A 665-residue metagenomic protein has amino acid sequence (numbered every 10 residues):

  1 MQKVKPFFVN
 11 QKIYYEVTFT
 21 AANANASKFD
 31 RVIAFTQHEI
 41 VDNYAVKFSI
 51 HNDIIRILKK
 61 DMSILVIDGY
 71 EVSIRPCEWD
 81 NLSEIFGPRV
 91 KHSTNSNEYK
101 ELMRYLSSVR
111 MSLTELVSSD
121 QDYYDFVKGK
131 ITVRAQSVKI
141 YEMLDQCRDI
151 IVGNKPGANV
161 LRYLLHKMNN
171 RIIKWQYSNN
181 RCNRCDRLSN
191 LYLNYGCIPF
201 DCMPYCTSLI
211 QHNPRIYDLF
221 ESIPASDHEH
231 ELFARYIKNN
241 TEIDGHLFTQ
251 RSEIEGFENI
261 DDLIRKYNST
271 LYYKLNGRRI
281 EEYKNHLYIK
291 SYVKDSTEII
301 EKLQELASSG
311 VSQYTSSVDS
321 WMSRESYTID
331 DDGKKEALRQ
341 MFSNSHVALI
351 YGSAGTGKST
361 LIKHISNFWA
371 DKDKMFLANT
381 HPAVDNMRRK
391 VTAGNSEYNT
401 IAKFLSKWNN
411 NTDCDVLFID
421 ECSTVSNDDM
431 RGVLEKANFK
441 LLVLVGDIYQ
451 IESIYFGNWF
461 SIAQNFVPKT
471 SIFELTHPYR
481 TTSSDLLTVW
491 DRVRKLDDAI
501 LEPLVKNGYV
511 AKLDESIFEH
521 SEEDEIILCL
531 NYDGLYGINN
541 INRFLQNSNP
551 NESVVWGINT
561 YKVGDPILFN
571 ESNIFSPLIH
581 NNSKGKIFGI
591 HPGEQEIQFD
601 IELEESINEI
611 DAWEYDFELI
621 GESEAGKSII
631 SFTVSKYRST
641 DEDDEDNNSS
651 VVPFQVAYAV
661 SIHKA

Functional and structural regions predicted by a protein language model:
M1-Q313: N-terminal accessory nucleic-acid engagement/regulatory domains that precede and modulate ATP-driven motor cores
I289-V293, D331, L377, G534-L535 (+2 more regions): Conserved phosphate/pyrophosphate-binding and hydrolysis machinery centered on Walker-type P-loop NTPases, extending
Q313-S326: Conserved adenine-nucleotide phosphate-binding loops and their immediately adjacent elements
S326-N344: Pre-Walker A adenine-sensing motif
I329-D332, Y398-F404, P550: Short gly/ser/thr-rich secondary-structure transition/capping motifs
R339-V505: ASCE P-loop NTPase helicase motor core
A348-V391, V445, L501-R543, S553-T560 (+3 more regions): Conserved RecA-like ASCE P-loop NTPase motor core of nucleic-acid helicases/translocases
T356, N395-Y398, K469-I472, T481-S484 (+1 more regions): Core RecA-like ATPase module of SF1/SF2 helicases and allied nucleic-acid translocases
